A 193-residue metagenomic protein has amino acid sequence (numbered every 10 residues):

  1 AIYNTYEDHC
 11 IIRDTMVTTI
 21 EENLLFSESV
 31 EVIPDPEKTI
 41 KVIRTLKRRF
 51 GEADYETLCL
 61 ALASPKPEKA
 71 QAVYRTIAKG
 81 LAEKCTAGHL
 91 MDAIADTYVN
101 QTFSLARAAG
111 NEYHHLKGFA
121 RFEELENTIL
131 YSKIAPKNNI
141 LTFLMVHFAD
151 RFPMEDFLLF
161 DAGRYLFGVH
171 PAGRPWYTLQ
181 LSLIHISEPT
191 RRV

Functional and structural regions predicted by a protein language model:
A1-K38: N-terminal ordered "arm"
I2-D8, R75-K79, F143-D150: Short, hydrophobic/amphipathic alpha-helical patches that form generic packing surfaces within helical domains
R13-L25, L158-L166, L179-L181: A generic structural motif
E31-K38, R174-L183: Acidic, Ser/Thr-rich peripheral helices and adjacent loops at domain boundaries
T39-A95: A basic- and aromatic-enriched beta-loop-alpha substructure that forms the phosphate/nucleotide- and DNA/RNA-contacting
D92-T178: Internal, well-folded beta-alpha domain core
I184-V193: Single conserved hydrophobic/aromatic residue that forms the stacking wall/gate of nucleotide- or nucleobase-binding
